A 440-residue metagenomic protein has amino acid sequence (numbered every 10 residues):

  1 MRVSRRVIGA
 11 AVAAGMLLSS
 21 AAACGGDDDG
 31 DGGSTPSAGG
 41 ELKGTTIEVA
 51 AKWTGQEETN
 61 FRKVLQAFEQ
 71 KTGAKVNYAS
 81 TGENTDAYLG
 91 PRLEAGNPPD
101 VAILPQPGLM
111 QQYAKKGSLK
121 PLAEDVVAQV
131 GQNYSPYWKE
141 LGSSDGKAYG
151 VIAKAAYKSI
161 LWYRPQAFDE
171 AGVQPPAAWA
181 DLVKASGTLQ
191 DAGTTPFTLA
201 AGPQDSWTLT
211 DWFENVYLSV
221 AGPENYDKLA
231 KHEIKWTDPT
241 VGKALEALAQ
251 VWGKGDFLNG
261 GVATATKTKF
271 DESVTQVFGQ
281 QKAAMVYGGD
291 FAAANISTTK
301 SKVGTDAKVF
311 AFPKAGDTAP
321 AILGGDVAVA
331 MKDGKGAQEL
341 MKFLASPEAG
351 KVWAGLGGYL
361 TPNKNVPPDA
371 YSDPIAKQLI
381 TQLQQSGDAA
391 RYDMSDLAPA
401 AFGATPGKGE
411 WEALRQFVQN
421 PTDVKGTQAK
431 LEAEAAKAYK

Functional and structural regions predicted by a protein language model:
R2-Q111, A128, G316, V352 (+2 more regions): Conserved N-terminal structural module of periplasmic/extracytoplasmic solute-binding proteins
E41, A123-P136, A201-P203, V220-K243 (+6 more regions): Short, solvent-exposed loop/beta-turn-alpha elements that line the ligand-binding surface or hinge of extracytoplasmic
Q66, A292, S297-L360: Extracytoplasmic/periplasmic substrate-recognition and gating elements
S80-Y88, P107, W179-K184, V262-Q276 (+1 more regions): Short helix-initiation/N-cap motifs at beta->coil->alpha
P107-S159, K308: Hinge/lid segment of periplasmic solute-binding proteins
Y149-A153, V183-G242, A283: Extracytoplasmic/periplasmic solute-binding protein
A201, P223-T299: Extracytoplasmic ligand-binding clamshell segments of periplasmic binding protein
Y359-N365, I380-A436: C-terminal capping/gating helix-and-loop segments adjacent to ligand/active sites or protein-protein/ligand interfaces
